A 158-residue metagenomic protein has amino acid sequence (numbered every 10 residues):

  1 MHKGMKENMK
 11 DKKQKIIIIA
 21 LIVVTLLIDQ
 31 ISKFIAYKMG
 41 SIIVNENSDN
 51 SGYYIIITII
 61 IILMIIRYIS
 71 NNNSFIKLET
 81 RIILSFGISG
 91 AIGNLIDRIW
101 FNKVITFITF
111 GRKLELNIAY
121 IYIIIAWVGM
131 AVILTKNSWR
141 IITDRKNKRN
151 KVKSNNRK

Functional and structural regions predicted by a protein language model:
H2-K158: Alpha-helical transmembrane bundles and membrane-interface segments of multipass inner-membrane proteins
